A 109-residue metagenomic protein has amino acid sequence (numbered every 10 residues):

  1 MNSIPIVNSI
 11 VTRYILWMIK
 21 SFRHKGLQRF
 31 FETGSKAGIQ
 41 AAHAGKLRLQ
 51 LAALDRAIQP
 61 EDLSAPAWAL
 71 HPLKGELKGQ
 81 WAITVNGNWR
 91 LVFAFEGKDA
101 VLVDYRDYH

Functional and structural regions predicted by a protein language model:
M1-Q50: Arg/Lys-rich, positively charged N-terminal/basic patches that mediate binding to nucleic acids
S3-L16, K74, W81-H109: Enriched for short, Lys/Arg-rich terminal
K20, A44-L47, L63-P66, T84-N86: Generic structural signal for well-ordered secondary structure
R23, P66-A69, D104: A secondary-structure boundary/capping signal
K36, R56-Q59: Generic structural signal for secondary-structure transition and capping sites
Q50, D55-R56: Basic/aromatic-enriched alpha-helical hairpins
I58-W81: A short, surface-exposed loop/turn module that caps and links secondary-structure elements
